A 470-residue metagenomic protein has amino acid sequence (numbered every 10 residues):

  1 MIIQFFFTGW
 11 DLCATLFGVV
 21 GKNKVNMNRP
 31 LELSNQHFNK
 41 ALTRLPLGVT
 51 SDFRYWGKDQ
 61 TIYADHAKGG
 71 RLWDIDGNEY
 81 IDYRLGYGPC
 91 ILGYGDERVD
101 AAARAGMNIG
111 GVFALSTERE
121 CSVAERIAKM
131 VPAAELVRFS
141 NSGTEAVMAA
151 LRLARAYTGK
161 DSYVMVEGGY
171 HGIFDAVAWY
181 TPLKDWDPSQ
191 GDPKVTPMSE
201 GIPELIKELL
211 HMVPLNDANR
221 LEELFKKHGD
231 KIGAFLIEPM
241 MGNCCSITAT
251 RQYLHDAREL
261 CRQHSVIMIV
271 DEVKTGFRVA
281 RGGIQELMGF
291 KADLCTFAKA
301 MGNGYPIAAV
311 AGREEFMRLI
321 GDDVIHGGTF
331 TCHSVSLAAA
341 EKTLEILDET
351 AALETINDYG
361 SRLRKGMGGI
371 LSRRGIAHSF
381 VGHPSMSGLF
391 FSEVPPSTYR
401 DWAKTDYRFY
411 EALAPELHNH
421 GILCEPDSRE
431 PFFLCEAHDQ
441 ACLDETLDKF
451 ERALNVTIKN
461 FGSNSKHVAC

Functional and structural regions predicted by a protein language model:
F5-F7, F17: Aromatic (phenylalanine/tyrosine) cluster motif
L16-N26: Short, Lys/Arg-enriched N-terminal segments with co-localized hydrophobic residues within the first ~10-30 amino acids
M27-C470: Conserved N-terminal phosphate-binding loop of PLP-dependent enzymes in the Aspartate aminotransferase
